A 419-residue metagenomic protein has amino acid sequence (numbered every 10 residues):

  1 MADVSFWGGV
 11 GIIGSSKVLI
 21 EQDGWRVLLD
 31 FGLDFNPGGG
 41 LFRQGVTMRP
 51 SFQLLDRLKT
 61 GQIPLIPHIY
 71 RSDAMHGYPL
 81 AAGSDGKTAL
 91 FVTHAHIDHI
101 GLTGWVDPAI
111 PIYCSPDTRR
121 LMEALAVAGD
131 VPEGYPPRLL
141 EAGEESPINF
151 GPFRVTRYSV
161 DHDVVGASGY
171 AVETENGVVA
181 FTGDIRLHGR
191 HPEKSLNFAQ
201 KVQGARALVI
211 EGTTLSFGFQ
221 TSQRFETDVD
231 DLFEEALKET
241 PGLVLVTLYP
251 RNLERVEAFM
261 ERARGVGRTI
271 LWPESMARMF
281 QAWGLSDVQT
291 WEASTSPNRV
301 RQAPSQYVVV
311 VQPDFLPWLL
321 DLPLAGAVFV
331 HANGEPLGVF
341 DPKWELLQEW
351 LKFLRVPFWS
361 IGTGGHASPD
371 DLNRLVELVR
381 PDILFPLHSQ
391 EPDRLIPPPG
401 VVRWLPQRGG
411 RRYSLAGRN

Functional and structural regions predicted by a protein language model:
A2-A89, D98-L253, A258: His/Asp/Glu-rich metal-coordinating catalytic cores of metallo-dependent phosphodiesterases/hydrolases acting on
Y78-L80, L232-F233, P313-L322, H366-E377: A short, acidic, amphipathic alpha-helical segment used as a generic capping/interface helix at domain edges
W105-I110, V178, A236-V244, R264-V266 (+3 more regions): Short, surface-exposed connector motifs at secondary-structure boundaries
I110-R120, V209, T269-A277, F329-N333 (+1 more regions): Short internal beta-strands
P137-P147, Q289-S296, R403-Q407: Short acidic-hydrophobic, aromatic-tinged amphipathic segments that line or gate anion-handling sites
Q220-W318, P323, L387: Hard-cation-handling environments
F315-R355: Redox- and metal-dependent alpha/beta enzyme cores, enriched for Fe-S-associated oxidoreductases and cofactor-handling
P336, D341, P357-N419: Internal alpha/beta domain cores that form substrate/cofactor-binding pockets in large enzymes and binding proteins
